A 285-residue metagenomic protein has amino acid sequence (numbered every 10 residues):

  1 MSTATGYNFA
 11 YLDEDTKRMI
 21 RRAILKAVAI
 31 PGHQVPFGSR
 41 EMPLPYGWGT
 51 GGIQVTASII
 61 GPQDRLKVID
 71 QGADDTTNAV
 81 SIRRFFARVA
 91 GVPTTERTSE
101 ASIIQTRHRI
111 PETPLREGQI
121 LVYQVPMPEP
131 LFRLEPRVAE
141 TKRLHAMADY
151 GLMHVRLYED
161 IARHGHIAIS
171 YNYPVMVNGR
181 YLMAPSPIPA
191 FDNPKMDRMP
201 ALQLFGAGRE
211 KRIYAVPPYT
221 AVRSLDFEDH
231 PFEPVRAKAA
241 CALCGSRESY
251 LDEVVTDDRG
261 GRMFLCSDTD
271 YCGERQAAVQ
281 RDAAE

Functional and structural regions predicted by a protein language model:
M1-L182: General detector of N-terminal leader/presequence modules that precede the first folded domain
A162, Y181, P185-V216: A boundary/linker detector
P217-P231, S249-L251: Short Cys/His-rich Zn2+-coordinating modules
C241-G245, C266: Short cysteine-rich clusters marking metal-coordination/redox-active sites
E248-V254, E274-A277: Short Cys/His-rich "knuckle" micro-motifs
E253-M263: Short linker/helix segments within small regulatory modules
S267-A283: Short metal-binding segments enriched for Cys and/or His
